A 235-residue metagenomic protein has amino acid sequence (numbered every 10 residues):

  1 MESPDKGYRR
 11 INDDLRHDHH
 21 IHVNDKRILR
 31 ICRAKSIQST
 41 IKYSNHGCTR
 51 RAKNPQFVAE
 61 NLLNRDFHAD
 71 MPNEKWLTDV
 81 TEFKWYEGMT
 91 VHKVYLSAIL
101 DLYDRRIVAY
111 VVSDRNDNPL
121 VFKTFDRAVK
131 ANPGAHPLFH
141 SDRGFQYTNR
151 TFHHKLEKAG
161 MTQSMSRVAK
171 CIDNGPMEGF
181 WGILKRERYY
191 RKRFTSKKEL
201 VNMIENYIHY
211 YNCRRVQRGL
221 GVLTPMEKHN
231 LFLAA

Functional and structural regions predicted by a protein language model:
M1-M71, K170, M226-N230: Basic, flexible linker segments flanking DNA-binding modules in nucleic acid-interacting mobile-element proteins
P4-D5, H20, F67-H68, Y86 (+3 more regions): Conserved, non-catalytic sequence blocks in retroelement Pol enzymes and Pol-derived host proteins
I11, I28, C32, L63 (+10 more regions): Mobile genetic element proteins and their domesticated derivatives, centered on retroelements and DNA transposons
A52, S141-R143, N149-F152, Q163-K185 (+2 more regions): RNase H-like two-metal-ion nuclease catalytic core shared by retroviral integrases and related mobile-element nucleases
R65-V108: An active-site-proximal beta-strand-loop segment
E74, R106, D114, D126-K130 (+1 more regions): Retroviral integrase
H92, V111-N132: Active-site beta-loop-alpha junctions of metal-dependent nucleic acid enzymes, especially the RNase H-like/DDE
E157-M161, I183-A235: C-terminal domain-tail junction helix/linker
